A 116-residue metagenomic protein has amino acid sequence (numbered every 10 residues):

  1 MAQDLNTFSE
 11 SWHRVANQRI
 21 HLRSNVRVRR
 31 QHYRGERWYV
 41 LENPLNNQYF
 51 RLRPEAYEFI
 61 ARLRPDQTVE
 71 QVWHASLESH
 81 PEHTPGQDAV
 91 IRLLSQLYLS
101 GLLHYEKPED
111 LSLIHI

Functional and structural regions predicted by a protein language model:
M1-S11, R34-W38, P44-I114: Long, charge-rich, low-complexity alpha-helical segments
M1-V28: Eukaryotic partner-binding/assembly regions in large regulatory complexes
H21, I114-H115: Low-complexity, intrinsically disordered or weakly predicted helical/coil tracts enriched in serine/threonine
R30-H32: Short, low-complexity Ser/Thr-rich regulatory SLiMs
